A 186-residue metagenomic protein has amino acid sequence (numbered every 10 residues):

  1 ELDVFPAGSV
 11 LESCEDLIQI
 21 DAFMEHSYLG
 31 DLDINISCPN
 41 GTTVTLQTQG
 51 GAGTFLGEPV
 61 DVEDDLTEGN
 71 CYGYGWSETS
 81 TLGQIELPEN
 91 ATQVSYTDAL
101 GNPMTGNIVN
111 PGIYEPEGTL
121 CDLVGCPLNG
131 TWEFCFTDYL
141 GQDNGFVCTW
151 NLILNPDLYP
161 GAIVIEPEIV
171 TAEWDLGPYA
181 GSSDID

Functional and structural regions predicted by a protein language model:
E1-I165: Loop and turn regions of beta-sandwich accessory domains that flank beta-strands and are enriched in small/polar
D157-D186: Proline- and Ser/Thr-rich low-complexity, intrinsically disordered segments
